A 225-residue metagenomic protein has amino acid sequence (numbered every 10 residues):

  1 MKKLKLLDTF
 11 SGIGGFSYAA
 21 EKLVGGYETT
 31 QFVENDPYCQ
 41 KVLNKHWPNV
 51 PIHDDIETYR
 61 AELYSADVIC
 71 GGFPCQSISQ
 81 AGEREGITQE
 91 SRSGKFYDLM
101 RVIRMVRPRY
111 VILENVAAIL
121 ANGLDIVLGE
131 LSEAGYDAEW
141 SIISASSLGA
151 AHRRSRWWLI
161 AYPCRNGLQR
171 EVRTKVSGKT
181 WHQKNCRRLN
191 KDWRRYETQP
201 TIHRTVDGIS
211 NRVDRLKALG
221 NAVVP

Functional and structural regions predicted by a protein language model:
M1-K3, T29, A66, P108: A general structural motif
K2, G26-E28, Y136, S155: Residue-level signal for beta-strand positions within conserved beta-sheet cores that form or flank
L4-T58: SAM cofactor-binding core of SAM-dependent methyltransferases, primarily the Rossmann-like beta-alpha-beta module
L7-T9, C70, A118: Structural recognition of the beta-strand scaffold that forms the well-ordered cores of secreted hydrolase catalytic
T58-V68, Q76-P225: Class I S-adenosyl-L-methionine
F73: Glycine-rich, N-terminal phosphate-binding loop of Rossmann-like dinucleotide-binding domains
